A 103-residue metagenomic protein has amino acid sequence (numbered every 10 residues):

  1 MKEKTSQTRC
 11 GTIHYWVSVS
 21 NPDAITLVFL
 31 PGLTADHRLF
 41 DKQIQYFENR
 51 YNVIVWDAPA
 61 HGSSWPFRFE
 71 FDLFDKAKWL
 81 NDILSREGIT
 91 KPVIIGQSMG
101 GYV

Functional and structural regions predicted by a protein language model:
M1-T12: N-terminal cap/lid segment of alpha/beta-hydrolase-fold proteins
R9, T34, F74: Conserved phosphate-coordination/catalytic loops
C10, E48-R50, I89: Short, well-ordered coil/turn elements that cap or connect secondary structure elements
H14-P66: Conserved HGGG/HGGXW glycine-rich cap/lid loop of the alpha/beta-hydrolase fold
V55-I95: Active-site loop/oxyanion-hole signature of alpha/beta-hydrolase fold enzymes
G96, G100: Gly/Ala-rich beta-loop-alpha elbow adjacent to hydrolase catalytic centers
